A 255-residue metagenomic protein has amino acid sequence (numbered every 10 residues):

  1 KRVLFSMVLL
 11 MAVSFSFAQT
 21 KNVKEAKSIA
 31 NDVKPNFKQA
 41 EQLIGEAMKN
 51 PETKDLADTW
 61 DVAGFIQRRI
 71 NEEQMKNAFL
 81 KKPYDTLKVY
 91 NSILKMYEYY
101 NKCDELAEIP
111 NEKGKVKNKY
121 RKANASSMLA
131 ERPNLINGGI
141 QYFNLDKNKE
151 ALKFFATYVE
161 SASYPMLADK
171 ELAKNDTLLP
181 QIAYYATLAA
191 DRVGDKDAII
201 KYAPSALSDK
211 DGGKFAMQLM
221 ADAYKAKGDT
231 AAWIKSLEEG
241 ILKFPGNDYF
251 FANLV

Functional and structural regions predicted by a protein language model:
K1-S28, G240: Bacterial Sec-dependent N-terminal signal peptides
Q19-L80, Y84-K88: Start-of-domain marker
E25, Q39, A63, I70 (+5 more regions): Structural register within alpha-helical repeat arrays
A47, C103, Y158, S205-A206 (+1 more regions): Canonical positions in the second alpha-helix
E52-K54, E108, S163, K210-G212 (+1 more regions): Short coil turns that delineate tetratricopeptide repeat
A57-V62, K115, N137, A168-A173 (+4 more regions): Alpha-solenoid helical repeat scaffolds
I66-A183, D197: Short coil/linker segments at helix-helix boundaries
